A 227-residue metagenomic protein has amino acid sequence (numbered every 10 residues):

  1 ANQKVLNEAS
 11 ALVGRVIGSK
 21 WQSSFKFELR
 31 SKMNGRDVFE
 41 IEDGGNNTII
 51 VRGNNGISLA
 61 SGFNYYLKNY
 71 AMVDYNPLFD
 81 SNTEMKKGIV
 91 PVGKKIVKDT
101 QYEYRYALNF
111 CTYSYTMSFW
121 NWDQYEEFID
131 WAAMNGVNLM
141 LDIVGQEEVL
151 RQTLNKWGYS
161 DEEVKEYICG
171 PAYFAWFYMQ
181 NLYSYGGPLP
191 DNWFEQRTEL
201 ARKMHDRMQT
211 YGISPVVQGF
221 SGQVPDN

Functional and structural regions predicted by a protein language model:
N2-E42: N-terminal-proximal low-complexity accessory segments that begin disordered and transition into the first
S10-V16, V90-V97: Intrinsically disordered, low-complexity boundary segments flanking structured domains
V13-K20, L67-Y70, G136: Sec/Tat-exported extracytoplasmic proteins
S19-K20, E28-G35, N46-G56, S61 (+3 more regions): Aromatic-lined carbohydrate-binding surfaces of glycoside hydrolases
I57-M72: Short active-site loop/helix that positions an aromatic residue
V73-K94: Non-catalytic propeptide/linker segments at domain boundaries
